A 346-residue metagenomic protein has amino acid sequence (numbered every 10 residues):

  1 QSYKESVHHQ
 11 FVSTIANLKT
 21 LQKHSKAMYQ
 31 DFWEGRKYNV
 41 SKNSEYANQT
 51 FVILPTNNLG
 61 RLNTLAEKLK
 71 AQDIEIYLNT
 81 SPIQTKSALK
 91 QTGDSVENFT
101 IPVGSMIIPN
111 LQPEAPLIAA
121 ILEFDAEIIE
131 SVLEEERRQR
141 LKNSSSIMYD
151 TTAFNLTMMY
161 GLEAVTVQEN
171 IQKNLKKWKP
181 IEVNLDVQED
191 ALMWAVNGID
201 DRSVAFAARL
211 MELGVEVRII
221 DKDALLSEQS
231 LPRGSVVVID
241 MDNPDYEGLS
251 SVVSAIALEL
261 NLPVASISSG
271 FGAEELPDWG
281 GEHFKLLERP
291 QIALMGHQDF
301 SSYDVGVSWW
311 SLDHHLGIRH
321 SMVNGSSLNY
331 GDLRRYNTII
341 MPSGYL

Functional and structural regions predicted by a protein language model:
Q1-L346: Intrinsic-disorder/low-complexity accessory segments
